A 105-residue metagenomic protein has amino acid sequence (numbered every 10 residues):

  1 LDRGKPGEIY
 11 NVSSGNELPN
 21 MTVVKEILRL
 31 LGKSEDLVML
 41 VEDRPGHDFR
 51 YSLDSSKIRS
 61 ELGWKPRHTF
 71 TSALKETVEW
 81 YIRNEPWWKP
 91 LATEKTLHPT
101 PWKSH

Functional and structural regions predicted by a protein language model:
L1-H105: C-terminal substrate-binding subdomain of Rossmann-fold SDR/epimerase-dehydratase oxidoreductases
